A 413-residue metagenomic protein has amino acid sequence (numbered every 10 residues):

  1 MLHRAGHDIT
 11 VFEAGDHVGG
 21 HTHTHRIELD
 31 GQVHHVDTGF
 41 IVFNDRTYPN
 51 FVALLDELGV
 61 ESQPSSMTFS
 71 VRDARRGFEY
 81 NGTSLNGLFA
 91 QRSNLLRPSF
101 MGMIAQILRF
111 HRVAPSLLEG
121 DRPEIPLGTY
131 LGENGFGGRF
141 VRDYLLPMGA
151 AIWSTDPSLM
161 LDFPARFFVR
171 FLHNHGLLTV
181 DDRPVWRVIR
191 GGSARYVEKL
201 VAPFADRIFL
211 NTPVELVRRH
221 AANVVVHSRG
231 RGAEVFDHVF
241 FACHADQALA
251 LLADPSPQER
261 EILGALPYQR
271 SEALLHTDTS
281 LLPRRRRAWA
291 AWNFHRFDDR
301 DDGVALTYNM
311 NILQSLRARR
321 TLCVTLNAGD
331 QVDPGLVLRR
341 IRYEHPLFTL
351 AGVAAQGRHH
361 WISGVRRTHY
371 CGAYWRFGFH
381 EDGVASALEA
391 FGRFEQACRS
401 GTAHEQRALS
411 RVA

Functional and structural regions predicted by a protein language model:
H3-E28: Glycine-rich FAD pyrophosphate-binding loop
H7-I9, S62, V239: Hydrophobic anchor at the start of a short beta-strand that flanks the dinucleotide cofactor-binding loop
T24-V52: N-terminal glycine-rich dinucleotide-binding loop that anchors FAD/FMN and/or NAD(P) in oxidoreductases
R26, N81-S84, L88, D301-A413: Conserved flavin/dinucleotide-binding core of flavoenzymes
G31, R75-G77, R229-R231: Glycine-centered tight beta-turn/hairpin loop motif at sheet-sheet or coil-to-beta transitions
D45-A165, V169-R170: Mobile amphipathic helical/loop "lid" adjacent to a hydrophobic cofactor/ligand pocket
V169-R229, E234-D237: Helical element adjacent to the flavin cofactor pocket in flavoenzyme catalytic cores
T212-P346: Mid-domain catalytic core of redox enzymes that form a hydrophobic substrate pocket/lid adjacent to a catalytic redox
